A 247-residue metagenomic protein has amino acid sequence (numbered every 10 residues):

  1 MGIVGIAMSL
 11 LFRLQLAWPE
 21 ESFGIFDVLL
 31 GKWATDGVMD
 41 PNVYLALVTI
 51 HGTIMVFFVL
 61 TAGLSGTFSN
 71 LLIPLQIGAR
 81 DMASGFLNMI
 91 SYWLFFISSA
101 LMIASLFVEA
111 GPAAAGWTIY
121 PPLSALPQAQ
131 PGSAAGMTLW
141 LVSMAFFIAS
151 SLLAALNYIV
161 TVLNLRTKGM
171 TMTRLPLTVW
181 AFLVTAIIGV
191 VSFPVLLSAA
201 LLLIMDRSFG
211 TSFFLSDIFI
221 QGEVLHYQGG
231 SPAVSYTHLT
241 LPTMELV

Functional and structural regions predicted by a protein language model:
M1-A7, Y92-E109, V184-A200: Hydrophobic alpha-helical membrane-insertion segments
S9-Q15, P19-S22, D27, A199-L225 (+1 more regions): Conserved, charged catalytic cores of large soluble enzymes
R13-A155, I159, G210: Membrane-interface helix-loop-helix modules in multi-pass inner-membrane proteins
G78-M82, L163-W180: Hydrophobic, small-residue-rich membrane helices and short re-entrant helix-turn-helix hairpins that build
L87-L94, R174-V184: Junctions where cytoplasmic loops transition into the N-terminal start of transmembrane alpha-helices in multi-pass
T167, L177-V191, L197-A200, R207-T211: Hydrophobic, small-residue-rich alpha-helical packing segments that form membrane-like cores
T237-T243: Conserved small/polar residues in nucleotide/adenosyl-binding loops
L246: Cationic, low-complexity basic patches in intrinsically disordered or flexible, solvent-exposed regions
